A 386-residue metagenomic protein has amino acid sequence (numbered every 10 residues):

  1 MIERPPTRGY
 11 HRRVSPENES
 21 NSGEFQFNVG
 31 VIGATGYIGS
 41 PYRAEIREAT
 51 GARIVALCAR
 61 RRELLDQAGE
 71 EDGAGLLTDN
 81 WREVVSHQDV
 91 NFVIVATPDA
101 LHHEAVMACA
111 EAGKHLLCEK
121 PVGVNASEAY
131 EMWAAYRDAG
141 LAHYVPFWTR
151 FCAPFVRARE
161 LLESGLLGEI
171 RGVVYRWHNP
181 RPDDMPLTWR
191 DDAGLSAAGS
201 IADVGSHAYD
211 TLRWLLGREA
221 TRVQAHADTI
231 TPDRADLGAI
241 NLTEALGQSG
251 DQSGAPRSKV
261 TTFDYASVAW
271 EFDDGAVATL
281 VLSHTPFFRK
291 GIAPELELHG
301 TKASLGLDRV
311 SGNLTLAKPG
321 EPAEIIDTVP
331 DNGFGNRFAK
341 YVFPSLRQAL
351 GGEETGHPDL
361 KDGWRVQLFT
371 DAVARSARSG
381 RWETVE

Functional and structural regions predicted by a protein language model:
M1-G23, G51-A52, F92-I94, D273 (+2 more regions): C-terminal helix-rich "cap/oligomerization" subdomain common to oxidoreductases
R4-D72: N-terminal Rossmann-like dinucleotide-binding module
Y10, D210-N313, F343-A349: Contiguous beta-strand/loop segments that form the cofactor/metal-binding neighborhood of enzyme cores
Y37, L307, N332-P344, P358: Active-site loop of classical SDR/Rossmann-like NAD(P)-dependent oxidoreductases, centered on the catalytic Tyr-X3-Lys
D72-A135: Beta-loop-alpha module in the N-terminal Rossmann-like domain of NAD(P)-dependent dehydrogenases, especially those
C118, H143-V145, L307: Hydrophobic residues in well-ordered beta-strands that form the structural core
E131-W148, G168-V173: Rossmann-fold dehydrogenase core element
T149-S258, G380: Predominantly a Rossmann-like dinucleotide-binding segment in NAD(P)-dependent oxidoreductases
